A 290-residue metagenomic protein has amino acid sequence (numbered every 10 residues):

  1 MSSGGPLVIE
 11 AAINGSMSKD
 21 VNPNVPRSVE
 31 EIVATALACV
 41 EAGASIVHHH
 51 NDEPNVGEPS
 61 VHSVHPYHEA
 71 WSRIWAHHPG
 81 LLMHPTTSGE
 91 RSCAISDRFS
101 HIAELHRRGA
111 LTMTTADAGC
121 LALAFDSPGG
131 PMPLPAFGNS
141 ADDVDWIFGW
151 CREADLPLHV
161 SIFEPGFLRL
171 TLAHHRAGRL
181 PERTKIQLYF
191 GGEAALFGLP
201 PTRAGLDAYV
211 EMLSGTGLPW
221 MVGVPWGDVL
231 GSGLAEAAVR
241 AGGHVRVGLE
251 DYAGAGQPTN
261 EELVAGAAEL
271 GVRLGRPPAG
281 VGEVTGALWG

Functional and structural regions predicted by a protein language model:
M1-N24, A118-L123, P128: N-terminal small/glycine-rich loop or linker at the start of catalytic domains across soluble metabolic enzymes
A11, E58-P85, V144-E153, L206-G217 (+1 more regions): Alpha-helix-loop-beta-strand connector modules within alpha/beta enzyme cores
G15-A34, T87-S96, P133-F137, G198 (+1 more regions): Active-site mouth loops of central-metabolism enzymes
I32, C39, H50, T114 (+3 more regions): Conserved, mostly hydrophobic/aromatic
S45-Y67, Y189-A194, Y252-G254: Glycine-rich, proline-tolerant flexible connector loops at the mouths of alpha/beta enzymes
V61-G138: Active-site beta->alpha loop and helix N-cap motifs at the rims of alpha/beta catalytic domains
M113-L249, G256: Catalytic alpha/beta core domains of metabolic enzymes, predominantly
R169, E236-G290: Structured C-terminal cap/extension of enzyme domains
